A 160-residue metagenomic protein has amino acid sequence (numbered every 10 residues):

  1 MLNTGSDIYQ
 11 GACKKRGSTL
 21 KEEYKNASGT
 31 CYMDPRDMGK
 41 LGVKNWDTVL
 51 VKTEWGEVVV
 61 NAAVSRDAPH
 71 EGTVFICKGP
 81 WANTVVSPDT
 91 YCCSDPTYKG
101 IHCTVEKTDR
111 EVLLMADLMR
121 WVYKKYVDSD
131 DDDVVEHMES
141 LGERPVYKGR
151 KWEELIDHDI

Functional and structural regions predicted by a protein language model:
M1-M33, D37-I160: Long, contiguous, secondary-structure-rich segments that constitute the structural scaffold of globular domains
